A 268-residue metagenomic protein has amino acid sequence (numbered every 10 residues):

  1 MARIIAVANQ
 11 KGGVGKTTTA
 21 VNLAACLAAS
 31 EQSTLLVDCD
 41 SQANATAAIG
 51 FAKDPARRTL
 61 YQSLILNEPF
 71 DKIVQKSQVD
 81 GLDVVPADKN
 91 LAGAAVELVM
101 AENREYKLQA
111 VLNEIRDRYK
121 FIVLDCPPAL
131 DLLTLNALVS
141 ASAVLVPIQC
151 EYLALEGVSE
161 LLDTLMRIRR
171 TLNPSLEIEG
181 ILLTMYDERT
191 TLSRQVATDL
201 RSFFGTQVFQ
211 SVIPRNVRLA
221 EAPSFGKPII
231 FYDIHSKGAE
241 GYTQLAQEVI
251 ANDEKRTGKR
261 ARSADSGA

Functional and structural regions predicted by a protein language model:
M1-A268: P-loop NTP-binding core
